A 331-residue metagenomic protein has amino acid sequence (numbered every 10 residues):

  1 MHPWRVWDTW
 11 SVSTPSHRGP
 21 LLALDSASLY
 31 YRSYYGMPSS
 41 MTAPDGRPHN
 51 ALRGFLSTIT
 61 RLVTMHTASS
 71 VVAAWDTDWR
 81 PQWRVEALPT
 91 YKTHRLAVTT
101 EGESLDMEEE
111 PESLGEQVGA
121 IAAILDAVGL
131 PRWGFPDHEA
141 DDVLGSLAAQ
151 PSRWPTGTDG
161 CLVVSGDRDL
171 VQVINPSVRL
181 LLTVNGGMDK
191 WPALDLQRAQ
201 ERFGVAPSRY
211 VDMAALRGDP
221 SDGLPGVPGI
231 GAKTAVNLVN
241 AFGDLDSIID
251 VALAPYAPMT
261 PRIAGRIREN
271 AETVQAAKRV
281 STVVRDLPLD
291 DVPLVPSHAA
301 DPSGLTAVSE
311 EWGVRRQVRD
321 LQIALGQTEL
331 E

Functional and structural regions predicted by a protein language model:
H2-S11: Short, positively charged and aromatic/hydrophobic N-terminal segments
S11-R18, T67-V72, R153, S177 (+1 more regions): Non-catalytic nucleic-acid-binding/docking modules located in mid-to-C-terminal regions of nucleic-acid enzymes
S13-G160, V164, R168, Q172-R179 (+4 more regions): Noncatalytic, basic helical substrate-engagement surface that gates or grips nucleic-acid strands
